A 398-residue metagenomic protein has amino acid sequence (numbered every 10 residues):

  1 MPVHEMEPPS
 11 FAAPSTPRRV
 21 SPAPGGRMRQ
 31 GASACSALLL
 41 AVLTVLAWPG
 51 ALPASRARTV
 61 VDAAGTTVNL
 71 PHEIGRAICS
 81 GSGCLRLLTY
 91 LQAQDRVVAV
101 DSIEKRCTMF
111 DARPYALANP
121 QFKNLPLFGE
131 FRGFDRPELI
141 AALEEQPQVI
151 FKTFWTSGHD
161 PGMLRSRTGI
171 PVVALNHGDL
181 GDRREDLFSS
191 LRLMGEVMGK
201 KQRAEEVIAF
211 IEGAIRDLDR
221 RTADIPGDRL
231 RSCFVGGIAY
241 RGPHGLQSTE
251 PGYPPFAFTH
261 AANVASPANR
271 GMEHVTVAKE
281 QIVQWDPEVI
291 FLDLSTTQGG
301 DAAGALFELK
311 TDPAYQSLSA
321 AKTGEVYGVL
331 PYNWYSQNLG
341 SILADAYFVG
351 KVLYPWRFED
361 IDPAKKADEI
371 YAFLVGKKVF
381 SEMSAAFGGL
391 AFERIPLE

Functional and structural regions predicted by a protein language model:
M1-Q30: N-terminal secretory signal peptides that target proteins for export/translocation
S36-A47: Bacterial N-terminal signal peptides
W48-R56: Sec/Tat signal peptide C-region and signal peptidase I cleavage site
V60, T67, D160-R241, A265-S266 (+3 more regions): Extracytoplasmic substrate-binding proteins
I78-S80, V98-D101, Q148-T153, V172-L175 (+4 more regions): Structural recognition of the beta-strand scaffold that forms the well-ordered cores of secreted hydrolase catalytic
C79-G81, L85-E144, V149-W155, V264: A short, structured surface patch at a secondary-structure boundary
S248-H274: Alpha-helical, coiled-coil/dimerization segments enriched in small aliphatic residues
A265-E308, D312-Y315: Pocket-lining segment of extracytoplasmic ligand-binding domains
